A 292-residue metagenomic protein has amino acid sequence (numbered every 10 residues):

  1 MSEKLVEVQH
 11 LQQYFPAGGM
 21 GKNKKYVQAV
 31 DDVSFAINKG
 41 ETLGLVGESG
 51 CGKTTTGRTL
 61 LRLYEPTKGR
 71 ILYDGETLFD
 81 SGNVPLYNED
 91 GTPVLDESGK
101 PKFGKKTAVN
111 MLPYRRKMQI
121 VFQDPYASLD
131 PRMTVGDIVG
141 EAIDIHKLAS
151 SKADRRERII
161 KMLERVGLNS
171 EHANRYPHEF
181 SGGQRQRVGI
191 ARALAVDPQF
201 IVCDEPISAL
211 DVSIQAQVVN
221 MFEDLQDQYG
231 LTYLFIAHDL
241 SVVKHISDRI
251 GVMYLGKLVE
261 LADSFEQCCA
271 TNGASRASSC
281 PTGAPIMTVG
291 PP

Functional and structural regions predicted by a protein language model:
M1-S275, P281, M287-V289: ABC transporter nucleotide-binding domains
